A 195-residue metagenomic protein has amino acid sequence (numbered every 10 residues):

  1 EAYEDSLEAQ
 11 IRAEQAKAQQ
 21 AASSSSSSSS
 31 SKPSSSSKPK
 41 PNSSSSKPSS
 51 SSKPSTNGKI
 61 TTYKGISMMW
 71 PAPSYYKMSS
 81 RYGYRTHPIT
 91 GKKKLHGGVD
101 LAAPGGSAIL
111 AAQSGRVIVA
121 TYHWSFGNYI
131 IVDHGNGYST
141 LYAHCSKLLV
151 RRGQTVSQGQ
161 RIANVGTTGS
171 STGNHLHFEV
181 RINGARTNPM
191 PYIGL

Functional and structural regions predicted by a protein language model:
E1-Y63: Alpha-helical oligomerization segments with coiled-coil/rod-like character
T61-L195: Catalytic cores of peptidoglycan-degrading enzymes
